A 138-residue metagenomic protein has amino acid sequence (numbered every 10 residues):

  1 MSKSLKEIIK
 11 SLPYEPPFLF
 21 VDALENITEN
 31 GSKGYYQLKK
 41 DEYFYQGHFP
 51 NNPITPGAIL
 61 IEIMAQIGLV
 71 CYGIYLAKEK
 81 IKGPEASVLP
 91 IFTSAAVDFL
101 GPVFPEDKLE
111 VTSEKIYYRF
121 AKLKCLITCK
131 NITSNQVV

Functional and structural regions predicted by a protein language model:
M1-I54, K78, S87-V88, L100-F104 (+1 more regions): Non-catalytic linker/capping segments at the edges of enzyme domains
S2, L69-T112: Hydrophobic beta-strand-centered segment that forms part of the acyl-chain substrate-binding groove
V21, I91-F92, V138: A broad structural signal for short, well-ordered beta-strand segments within beta-sheet-rich domains
D22, A96-V97, I127-C129: Hydrophobic/aromatic beta-strand elements that line small-molecule binding cavities or substrate pockets in beta-rich
E62, Q66-V70: Short, residue-level hotspots on alpha-helical faces of the histone-fold and other alpha-helical interaction modules
P102-D107, T112-V138: HotDog/MaoC-like acyl-thioester-processing domains
